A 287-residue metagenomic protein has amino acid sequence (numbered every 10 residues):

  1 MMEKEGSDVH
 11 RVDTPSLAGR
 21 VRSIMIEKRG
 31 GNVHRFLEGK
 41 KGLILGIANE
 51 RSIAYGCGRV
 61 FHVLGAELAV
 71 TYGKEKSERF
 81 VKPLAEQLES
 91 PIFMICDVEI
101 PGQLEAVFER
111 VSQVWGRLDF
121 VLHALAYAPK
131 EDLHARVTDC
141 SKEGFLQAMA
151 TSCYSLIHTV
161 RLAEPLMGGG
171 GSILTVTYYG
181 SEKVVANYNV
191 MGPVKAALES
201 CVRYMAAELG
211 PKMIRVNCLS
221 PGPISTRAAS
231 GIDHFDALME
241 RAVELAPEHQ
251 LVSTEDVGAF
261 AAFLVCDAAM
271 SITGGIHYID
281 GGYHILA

Functional and structural regions predicted by a protein language model:
V33, K82, V190, P211 (+2 more regions): A glycine/serine/threonine-rich, flexible loop-to-helix segment that serves as the NAD(P) cofactor-binding "lid"
H34-V70: Canonical Rossmann dinucleotide-binding motif of NAD(H)/NADP(H)-dependent dehydrogenases/reductases, specifically
G46-I53, A126-R161, G169-P211, P223-S225 (+2 more regions): Catalytic loop of short-chain dehydrogenase/reductase
H62, G116, M167-G168, A207-K212 (+3 more regions): A short hydrophobic alpha-helix cap/turn motif
C96-E105, E109-V114, F120-L146, P165 (+2 more regions): Conserved mid-core segment of classical short-chain dehydrogenase/reductases
G210, R215, I272-G274: Short, small/polar-rich loop/turn modules that mediate ligand/substrate recognition or access, typified
A246-V257, A268: A conserved structural motif in NAD(P)-dependent oxidoreductases
A262, T273-A287: Short C-terminal tail/terminal secondary-structure segment of NAD(P)H-dependent dehydrogenase/reductase domains
